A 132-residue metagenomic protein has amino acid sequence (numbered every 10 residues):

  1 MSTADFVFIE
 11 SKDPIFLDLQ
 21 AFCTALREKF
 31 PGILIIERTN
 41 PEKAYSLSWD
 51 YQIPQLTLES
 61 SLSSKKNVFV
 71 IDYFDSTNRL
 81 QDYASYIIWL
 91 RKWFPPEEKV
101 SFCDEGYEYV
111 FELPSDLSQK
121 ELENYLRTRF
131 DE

Functional and structural regions predicted by a protein language model:
M1-P31: Short, extreme N-terminal segment that most often corresponds to the first beta-strand
M1-T3, L34-T39, S63-F69: Generic detector of short, locally flexible boundary/turn motifs and exposed helical patches
F6, Y45, F111-L113: Generic detection of short hydrophobic beta-strand segments and adjacent strand-loop junctions
I9, I15, I33-I36, I53 (+2 more regions): Weak global preference for isoleucine
T24-L34, R91-E98: A common structural junction motif
F30-E59: Structured domain cores in non-transmembrane regions
D50-E132: Charged interaction segments
